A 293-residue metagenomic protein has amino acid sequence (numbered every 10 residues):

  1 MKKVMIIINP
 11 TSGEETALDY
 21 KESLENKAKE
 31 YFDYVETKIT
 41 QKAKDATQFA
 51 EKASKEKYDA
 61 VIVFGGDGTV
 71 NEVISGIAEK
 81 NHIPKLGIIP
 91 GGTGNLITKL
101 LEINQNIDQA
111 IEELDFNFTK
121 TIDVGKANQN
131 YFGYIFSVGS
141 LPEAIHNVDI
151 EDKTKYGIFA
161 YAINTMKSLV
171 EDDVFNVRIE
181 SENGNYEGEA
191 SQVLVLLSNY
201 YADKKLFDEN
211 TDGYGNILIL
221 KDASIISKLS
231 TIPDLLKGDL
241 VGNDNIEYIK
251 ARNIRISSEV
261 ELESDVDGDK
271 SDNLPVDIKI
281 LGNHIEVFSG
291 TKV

Functional and structural regions predicted by a protein language model:
M1-V61: ATP/NTP phosphate-donor binding region
P10, F64-G66, G91: Glycine-rich beta-strand-to-loop/alpha-helix junction loops that act as flexible
G68-P84: Short Gly/Thr/Asp-enriched flexible loops that form oxyanion-binding sites at enzyme active sites
E79-S191: Catalytic core of DAGKc-family lipid kinases
S137, L194-L206, K270: Glycine-rich phosphate/pyrophosphate-binding beta-alpha loops
D152-A160, F207-S227: Gly/Ser/Thr-rich active-site loops/lids in small-molecule metabolic enzymes that frequently grip phosphoryl groups
S181, E187, I219-V293: ATP/nucleoside-binding phosphotransfer catalytic cores, i.e., glycine-rich phosphate-binding loops
